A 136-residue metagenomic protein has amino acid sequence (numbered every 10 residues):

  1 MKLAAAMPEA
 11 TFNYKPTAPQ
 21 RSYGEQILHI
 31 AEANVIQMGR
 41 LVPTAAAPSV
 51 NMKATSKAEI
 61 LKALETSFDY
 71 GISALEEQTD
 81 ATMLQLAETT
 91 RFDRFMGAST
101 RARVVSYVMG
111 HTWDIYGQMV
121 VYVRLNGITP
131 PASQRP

Functional and structural regions predicted by a protein language model:
M1-N13, L28-H29: Mature N-terminal segment immediately following signal peptide/propeptide cleavage in secreted/periplasmic
L3, T55-F92, G97-Y116: Acidic/histidine-rich alpha-helical segments that form the ligand environment of transition-metal centers
A6-F12, L75-L84, Y122-P130: Surface-exposed helix-capping loop/turn segments at secondary-structure junctions
E9-G24, I60-I72: Short charge-dense sequence patches
N13-V50, T90-P136: Short, contiguous alpha-helical
